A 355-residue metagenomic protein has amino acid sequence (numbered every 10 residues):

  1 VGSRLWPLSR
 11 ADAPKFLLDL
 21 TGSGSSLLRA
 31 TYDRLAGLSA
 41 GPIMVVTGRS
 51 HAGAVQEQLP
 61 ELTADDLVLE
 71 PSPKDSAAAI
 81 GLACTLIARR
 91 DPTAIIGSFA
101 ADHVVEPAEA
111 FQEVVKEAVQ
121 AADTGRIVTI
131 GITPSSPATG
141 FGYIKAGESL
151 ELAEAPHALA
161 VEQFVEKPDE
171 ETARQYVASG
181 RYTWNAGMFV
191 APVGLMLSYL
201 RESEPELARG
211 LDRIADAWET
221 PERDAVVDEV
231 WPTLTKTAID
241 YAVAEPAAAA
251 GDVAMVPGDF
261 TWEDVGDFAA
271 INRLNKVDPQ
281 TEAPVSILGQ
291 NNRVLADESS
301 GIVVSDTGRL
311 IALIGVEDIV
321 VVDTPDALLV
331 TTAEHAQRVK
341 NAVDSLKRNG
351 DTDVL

Functional and structural regions predicted by a protein language model:
R4-P7, A11-P14, D19-A110, I132 (+1 more regions): Conserved N-terminal catalytic core of the sugar/cofactor nucleotidyltransferase
L17, L67, I127-T129, D252-M255: Conserved beta-strand scaffold positions in the cores of enzyme catalytic domains, especially in NTP/NDP-utilizing
L28, A83, D102, I144 (+3 more regions): Residue-level signal for inorganic ion chemistry
S39-G41, T63-A64, D91-A94, D123-I127 (+7 more regions): Short coil/turn connectors at secondary-structure junctions
P73-A78, S136-A138, E170-T172, W262-E263: A short acidic, often aromatic-flanked loop/helix-cap motif at beta-alpha or helix-coil junctions that lines enzyme
A108-V230, G251-D252: Conserved core of the sugar-phosphate nucleotidyltransferase
V193-L355: Left-handed beta-helix
